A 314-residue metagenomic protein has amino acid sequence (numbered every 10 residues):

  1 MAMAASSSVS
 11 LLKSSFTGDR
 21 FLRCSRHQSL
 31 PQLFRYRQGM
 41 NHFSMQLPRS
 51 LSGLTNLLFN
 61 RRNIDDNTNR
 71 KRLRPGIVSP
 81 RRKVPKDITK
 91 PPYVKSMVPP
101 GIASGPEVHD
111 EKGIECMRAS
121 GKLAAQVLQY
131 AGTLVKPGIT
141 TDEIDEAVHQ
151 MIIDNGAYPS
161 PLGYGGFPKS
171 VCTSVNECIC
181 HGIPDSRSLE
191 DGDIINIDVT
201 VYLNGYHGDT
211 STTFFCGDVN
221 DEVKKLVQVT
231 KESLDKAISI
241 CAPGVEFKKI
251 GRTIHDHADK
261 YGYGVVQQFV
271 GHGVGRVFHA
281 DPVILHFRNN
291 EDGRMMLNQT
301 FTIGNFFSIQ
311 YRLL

Functional and structural regions predicted by a protein language model:
A2-L314: Active-site neighborhoods and metal-handling regions in enzymes and metal-associated proteins
